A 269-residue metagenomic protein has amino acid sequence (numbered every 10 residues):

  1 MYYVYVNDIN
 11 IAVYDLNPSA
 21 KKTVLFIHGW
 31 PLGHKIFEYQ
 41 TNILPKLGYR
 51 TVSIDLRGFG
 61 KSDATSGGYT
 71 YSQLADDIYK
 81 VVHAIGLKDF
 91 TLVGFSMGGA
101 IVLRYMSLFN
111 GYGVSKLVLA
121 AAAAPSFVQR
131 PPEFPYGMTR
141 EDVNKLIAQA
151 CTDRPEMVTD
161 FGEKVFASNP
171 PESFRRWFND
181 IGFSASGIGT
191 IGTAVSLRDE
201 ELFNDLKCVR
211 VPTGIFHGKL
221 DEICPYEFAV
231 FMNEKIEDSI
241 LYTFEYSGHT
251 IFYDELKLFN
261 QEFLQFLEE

Functional and structural regions predicted by a protein language model:
I9-G67: Conserved HGGG/HGGXW glycine-rich cap/lid loop of the alpha/beta-hydrolase fold
H28-W30, F90, G94-G99, G218: Conserved alpha/beta-hydrolase "nucleophile elbow" surrounding the catalytic nucleophile
T41-K46, R50-M97, L258-Q261: Active-site loop/oxyanion-hole signature of alpha/beta-hydrolase fold enzymes
L103-L108, Y112-T152: Flexible "cap/lid" loop of the alpha/beta hydrolase fold
V128, E133-G137, A148-K207: Conserved alpha/beta-hydrolase catalytic His-Asp/Glu region
V209, I215-H217, D221: Short beta-strand/loop motif that positions the catalytic acidic residue of the alpha/beta-hydrolase fold
E222-F228: Conserved alpha/beta-hydrolase "acid-adjacent" motif
S239-E269: Catalytic active-site module of serine/aspartate enzymes centered on a nucleophile-bearing elbow/loop
